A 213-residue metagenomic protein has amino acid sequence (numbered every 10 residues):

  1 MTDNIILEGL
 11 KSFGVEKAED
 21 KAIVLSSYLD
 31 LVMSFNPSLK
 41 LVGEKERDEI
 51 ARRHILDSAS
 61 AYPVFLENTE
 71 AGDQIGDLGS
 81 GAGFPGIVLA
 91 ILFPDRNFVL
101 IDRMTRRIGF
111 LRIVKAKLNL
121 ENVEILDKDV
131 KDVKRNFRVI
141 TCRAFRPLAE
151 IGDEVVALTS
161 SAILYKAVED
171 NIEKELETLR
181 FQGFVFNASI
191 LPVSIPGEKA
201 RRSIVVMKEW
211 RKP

Functional and structural regions predicted by a protein language model:
T2-G76, R106-G109, I113-V123: Class I SAM-dependent transferase core
V32, L89, M207: Residue-level signal for inorganic ion chemistry
D77-G81: Conserved S-adenosyl-L-methionine
A82-D95: Conserved SAM-binding loop of SAM-dependent methyltransferases across substrates and taxa, primarily the Class I
D95-P213: S-adenosylmethionine
